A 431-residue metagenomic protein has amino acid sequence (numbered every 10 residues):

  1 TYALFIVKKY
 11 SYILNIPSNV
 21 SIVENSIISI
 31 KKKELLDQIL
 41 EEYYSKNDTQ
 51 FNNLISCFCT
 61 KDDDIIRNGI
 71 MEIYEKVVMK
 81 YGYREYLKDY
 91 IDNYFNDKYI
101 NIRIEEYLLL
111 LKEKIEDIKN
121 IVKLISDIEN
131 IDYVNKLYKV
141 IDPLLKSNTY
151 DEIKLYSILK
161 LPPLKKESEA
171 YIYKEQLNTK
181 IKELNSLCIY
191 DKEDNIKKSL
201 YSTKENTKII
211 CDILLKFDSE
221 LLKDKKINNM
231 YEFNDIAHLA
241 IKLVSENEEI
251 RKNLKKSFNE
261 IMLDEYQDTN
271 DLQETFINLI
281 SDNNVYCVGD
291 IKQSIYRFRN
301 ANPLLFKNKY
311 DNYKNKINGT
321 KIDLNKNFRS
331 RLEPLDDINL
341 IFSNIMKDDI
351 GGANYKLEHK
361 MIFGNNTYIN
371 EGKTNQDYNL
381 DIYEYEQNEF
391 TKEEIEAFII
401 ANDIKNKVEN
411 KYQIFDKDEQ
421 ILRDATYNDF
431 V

Functional and structural regions predicted by a protein language model:
T1, V20-K33, S199-Y310, D323-E333: Conserved helicase NTPase motor core
T1-L144, E384: Conserved ATP-dependent motor core of P-loop NTPases, especially the RecA-like helicase ATPase domain
Y12-I28, Q38-L54, K226-N228, S294-I295 (+4 more regions): Short, polar/flexible loop-turn hinges at active-site or ligand-entry regions and domain interfaces
L14-N19, G82-L109, N178-M262, N370-N375 (+1 more regions): Accessory N-terminal region flanking or inserted into the helicase ATPase core in nucleic-acid motor proteins
S45-Y81, I131-D218: Coupling/switch/interface segments within P-loop NTPase motor domains and analogous charged loops in nucleic-acid
N47, F51, E246, I250-S257 (+1 more regions): Short helix/loop segment immediately N-terminal to the Walker
T60-E75, G82, L324-E409, K417 (+1 more regions): Helicase-core coupling region on the C-terminal RecA-like lobe
D264, V288, I322-K326, I400 (+1 more regions): Conserved RecA-like ASCE P-loop NTPase motor core of nucleic-acid helicases/translocases
